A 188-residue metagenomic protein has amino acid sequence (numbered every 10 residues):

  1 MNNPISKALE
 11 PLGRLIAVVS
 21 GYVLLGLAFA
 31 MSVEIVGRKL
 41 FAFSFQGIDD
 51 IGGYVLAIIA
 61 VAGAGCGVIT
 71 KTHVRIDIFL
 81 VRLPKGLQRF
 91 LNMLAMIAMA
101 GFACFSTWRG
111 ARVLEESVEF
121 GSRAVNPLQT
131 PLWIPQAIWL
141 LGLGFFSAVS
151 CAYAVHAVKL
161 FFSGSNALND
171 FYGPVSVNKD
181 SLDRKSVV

Functional and structural regions predicted by a protein language model:
M1-V188: Alpha-helical transmembrane segments and membrane-interface helix-loop junctions in multi-pass membrane proteins
